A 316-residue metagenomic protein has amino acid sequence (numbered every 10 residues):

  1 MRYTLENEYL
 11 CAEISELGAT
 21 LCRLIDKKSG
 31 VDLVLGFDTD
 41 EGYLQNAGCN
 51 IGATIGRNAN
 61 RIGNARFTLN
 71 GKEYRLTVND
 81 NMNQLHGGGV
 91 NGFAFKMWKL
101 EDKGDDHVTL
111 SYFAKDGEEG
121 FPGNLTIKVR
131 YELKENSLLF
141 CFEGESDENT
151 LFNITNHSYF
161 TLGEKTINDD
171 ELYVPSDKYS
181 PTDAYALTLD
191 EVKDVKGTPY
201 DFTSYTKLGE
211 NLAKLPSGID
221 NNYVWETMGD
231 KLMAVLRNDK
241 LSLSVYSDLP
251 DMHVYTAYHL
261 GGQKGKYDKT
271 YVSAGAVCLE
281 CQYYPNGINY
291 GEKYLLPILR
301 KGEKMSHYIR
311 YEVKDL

Functional and structural regions predicted by a protein language model:
M1-L316: An exposed, glycine/acidic-rich loop-and-rim segment of catalytic or binding clefts
